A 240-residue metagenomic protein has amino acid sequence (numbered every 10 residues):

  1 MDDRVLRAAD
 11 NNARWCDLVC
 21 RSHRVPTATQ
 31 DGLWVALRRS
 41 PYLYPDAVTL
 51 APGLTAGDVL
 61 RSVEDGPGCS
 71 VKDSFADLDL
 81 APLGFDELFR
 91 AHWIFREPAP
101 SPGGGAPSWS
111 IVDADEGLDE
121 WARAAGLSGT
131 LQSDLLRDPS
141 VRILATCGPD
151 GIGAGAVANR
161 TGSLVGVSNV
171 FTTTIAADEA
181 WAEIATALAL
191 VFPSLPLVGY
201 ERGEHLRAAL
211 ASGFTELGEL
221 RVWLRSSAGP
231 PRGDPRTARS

Functional and structural regions predicted by a protein language model:
M1-G66, S74, D119, R123-S140 (+1 more regions): N-terminal charged segments
M1-R24, W34-R39, R96-G104, L135-L136 (+2 more regions): Terminal substrate-recognition subdomain of acyl/acetyltransferases
L18-T29, L78-L88, A145-I152, N169-V170: Phosphate-binding glycine-rich loops and adjacent basic patches that engage nucleotide phosphates, nucleic-acid
W34, A47, S70, W93 (+5 more regions): Generic structural signal for residues positioned in beta-strands
L50-E116, A185-L190, S194-G229: Acyl-donor-binding surface of acyltransferase catalytic domains
S101-A114, G166-I175, P231-S240: Hydrophobic transmembrane alpha-helix bundles
A122-A185: A mid-sequence, solvent-exposed acidic-amphipathic segment
